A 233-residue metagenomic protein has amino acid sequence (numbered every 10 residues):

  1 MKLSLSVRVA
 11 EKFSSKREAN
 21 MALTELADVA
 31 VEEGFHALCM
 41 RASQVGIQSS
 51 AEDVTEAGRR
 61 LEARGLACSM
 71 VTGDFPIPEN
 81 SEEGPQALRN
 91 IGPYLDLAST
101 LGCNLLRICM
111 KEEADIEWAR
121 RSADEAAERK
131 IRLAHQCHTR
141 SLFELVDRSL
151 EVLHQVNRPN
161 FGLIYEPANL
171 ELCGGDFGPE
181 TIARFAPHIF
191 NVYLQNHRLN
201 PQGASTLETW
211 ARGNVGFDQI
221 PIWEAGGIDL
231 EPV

Functional and structural regions predicted by a protein language model:
M1-C103, A127, I131, R158: N-terminal pre-domain/capping segments
V9-E11, A37, V71, R121-G227: Acidic/histidine-rich catalytic cores of soluble enzymes
K12-N20, R41-D53, P76-A87, M110-E117 (+4 more regions): Acidic-and-aromatic substrate-binding clefts and catalytic sites of carbohydrate-active enzymes
L23-A30, A51-R59, I91-L95, I116-A123 (+3 more regions): Generic structural signal for well-ordered alpha-helices, preferentially at hydrophobic/aromatic core positions
